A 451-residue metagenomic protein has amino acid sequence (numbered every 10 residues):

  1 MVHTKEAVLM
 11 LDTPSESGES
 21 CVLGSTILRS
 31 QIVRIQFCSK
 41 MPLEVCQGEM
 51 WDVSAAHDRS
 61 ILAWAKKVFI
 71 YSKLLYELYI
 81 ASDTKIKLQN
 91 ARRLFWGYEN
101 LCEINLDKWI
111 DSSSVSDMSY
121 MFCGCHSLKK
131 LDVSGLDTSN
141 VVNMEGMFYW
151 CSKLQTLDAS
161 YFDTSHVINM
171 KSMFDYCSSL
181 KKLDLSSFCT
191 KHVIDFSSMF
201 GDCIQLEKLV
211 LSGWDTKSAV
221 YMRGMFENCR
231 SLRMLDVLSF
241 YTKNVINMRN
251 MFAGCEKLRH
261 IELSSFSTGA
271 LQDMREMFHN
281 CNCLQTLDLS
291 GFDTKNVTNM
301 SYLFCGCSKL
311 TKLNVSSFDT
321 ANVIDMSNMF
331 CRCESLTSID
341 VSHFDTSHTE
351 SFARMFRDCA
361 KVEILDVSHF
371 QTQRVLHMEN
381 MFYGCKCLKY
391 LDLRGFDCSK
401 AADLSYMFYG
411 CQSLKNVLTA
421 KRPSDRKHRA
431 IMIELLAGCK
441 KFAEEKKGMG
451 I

Functional and structural regions predicted by a protein language model:
M1-I451: Negatively charged
